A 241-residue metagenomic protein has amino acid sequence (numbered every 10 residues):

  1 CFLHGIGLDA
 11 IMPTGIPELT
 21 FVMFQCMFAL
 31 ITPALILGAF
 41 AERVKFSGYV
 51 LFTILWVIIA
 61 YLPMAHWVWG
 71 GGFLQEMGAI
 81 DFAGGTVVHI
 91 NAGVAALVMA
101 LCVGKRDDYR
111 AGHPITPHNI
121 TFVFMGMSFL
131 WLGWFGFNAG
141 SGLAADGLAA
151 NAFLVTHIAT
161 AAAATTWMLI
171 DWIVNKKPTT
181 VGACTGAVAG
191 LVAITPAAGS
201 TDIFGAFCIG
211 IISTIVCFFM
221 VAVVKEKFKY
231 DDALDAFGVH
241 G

Functional and structural regions predicted by a protein language model:
C1-G241: Hydrophobic alpha-helical transmembrane bundles of multi-pass membrane proteins
